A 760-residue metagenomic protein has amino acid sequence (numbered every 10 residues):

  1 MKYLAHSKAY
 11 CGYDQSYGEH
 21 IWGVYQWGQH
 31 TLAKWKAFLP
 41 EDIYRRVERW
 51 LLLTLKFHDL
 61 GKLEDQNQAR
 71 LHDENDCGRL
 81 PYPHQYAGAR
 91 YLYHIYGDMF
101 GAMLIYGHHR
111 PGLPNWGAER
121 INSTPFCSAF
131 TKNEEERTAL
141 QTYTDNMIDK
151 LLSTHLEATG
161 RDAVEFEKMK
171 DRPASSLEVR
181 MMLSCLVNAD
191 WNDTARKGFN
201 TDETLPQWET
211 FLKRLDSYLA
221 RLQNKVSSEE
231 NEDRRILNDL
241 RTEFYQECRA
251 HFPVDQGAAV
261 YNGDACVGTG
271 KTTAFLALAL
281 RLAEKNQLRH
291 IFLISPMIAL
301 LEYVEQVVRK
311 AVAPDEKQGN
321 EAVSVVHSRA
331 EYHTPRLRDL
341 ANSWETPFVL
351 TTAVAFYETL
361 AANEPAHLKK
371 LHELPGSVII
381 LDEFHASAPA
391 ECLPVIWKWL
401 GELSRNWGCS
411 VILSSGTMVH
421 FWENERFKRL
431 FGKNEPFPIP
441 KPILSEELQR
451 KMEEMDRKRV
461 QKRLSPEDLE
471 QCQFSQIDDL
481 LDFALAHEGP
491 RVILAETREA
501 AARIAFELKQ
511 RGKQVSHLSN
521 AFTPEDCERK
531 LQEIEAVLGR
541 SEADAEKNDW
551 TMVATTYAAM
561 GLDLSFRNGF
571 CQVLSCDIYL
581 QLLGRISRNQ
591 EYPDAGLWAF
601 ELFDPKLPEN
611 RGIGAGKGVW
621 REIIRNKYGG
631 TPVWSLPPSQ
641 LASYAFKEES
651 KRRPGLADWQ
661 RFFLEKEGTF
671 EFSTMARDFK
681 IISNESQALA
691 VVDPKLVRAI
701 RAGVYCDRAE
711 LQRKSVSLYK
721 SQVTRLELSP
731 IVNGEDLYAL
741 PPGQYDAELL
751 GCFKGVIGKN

Functional and structural regions predicted by a protein language model:
K2-R221: Accessory nucleic-acid engagement/destabilization modules that flank
G101, L481-D482, A486-E488, E499 (+4 more regions): C-terminal helicase lobe and adjacent C-terminal extensions/tails of nucleic-acid helicase motors
Q256-A279: Walker A/P-loop
A274, L288-V312, A330, R498: Conserved Walker A/P-loop ATP-binding site and its immediately adjacent core in helicase/helicase-like ATPase domains
I298, S324-P335, E496-E499, V515-Q532 (+1 more regions): Conserved helicase motor
P314-A361: Inter-Walker segment of RecA-like/P-loop motor cores
F356, H367-L403: SF2 helicase catalytic motif II
M418-A484: Interdomain hinge/linker at the junction between the two RecA-like core domains of SF2 helicases
